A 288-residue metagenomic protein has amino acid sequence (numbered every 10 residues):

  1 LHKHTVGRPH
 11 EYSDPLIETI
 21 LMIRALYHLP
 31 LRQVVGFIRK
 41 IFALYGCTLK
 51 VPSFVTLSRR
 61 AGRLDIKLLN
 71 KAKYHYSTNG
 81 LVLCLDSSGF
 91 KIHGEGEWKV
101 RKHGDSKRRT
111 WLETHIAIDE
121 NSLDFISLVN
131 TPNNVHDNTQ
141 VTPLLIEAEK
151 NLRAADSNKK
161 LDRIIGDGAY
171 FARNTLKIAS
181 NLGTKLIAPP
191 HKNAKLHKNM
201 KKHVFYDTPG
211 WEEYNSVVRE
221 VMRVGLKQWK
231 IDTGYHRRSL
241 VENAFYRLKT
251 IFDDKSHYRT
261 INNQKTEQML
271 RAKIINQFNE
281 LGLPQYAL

Functional and structural regions predicted by a protein language model:
L1-H2, Y258: Short amphipathic beta-strand/extended segments with alternating polar/hydrophobic composition
H2-E18, I23-R32, G36, L49-H191 (+2 more regions): Polybasic low-complexity intrinsically disordered regions
P15, M22, L226-L288: Basic, amphipathic alpha-helical segments enriched in Lys/Arg and hydrophobic/aromatic residues
F37, I41: Classical protein tyrosine phosphatase
A43, A61, K198: Short Asp/Glu-rich motifs
G46: Glycine-rich tight-turn/loop motif centered on a GG-T
G168-K249: Helix-centered, glycine/charged polyanion-binding patches within enzymatic domains that contact phosphate-containing
